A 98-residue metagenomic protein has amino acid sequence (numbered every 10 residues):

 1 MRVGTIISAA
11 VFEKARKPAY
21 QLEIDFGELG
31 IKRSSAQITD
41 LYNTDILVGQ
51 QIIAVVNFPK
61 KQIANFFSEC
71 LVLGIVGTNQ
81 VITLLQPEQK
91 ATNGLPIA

Functional and structural regions predicted by a protein language model:
M1-A98: Phosphate-backbone binding interfaces of nucleic-acid-interacting proteins
